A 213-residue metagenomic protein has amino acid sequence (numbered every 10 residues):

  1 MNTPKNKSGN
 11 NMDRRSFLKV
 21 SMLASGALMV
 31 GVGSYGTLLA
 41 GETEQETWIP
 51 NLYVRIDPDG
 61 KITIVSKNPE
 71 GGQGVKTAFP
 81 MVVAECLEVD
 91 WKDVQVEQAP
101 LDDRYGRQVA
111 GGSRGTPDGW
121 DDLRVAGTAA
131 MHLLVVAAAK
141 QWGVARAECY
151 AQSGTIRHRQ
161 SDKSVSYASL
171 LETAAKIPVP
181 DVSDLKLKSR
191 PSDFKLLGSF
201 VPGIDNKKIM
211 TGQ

Functional and structural regions predicted by a protein language model:
N2-K5, K61-V82, K92-T128, H132 (+2 more regions): Short, surface-exposed loop/turn segments at secondary-structure boundaries that line and modulate
P4-S25: N-terminal secretory signal peptides and thylakoid transit peptides that target proteins across membranes
N6, N10-N11, V32-T63: C-terminal segment of N-terminal export signals and the immediately downstream linker at the start of the mature
S25-G31: Bacterial N-terminal signal peptides
P80-E85, L197-G198: Short aromatic-glycine motifs in intrinsically disordered, low-complexity regions
V182-L185: Soluble, acidic/polar mature domains that operate outside membranes
D193-Q213: Short acidic-hydrophobic catalytic motif
